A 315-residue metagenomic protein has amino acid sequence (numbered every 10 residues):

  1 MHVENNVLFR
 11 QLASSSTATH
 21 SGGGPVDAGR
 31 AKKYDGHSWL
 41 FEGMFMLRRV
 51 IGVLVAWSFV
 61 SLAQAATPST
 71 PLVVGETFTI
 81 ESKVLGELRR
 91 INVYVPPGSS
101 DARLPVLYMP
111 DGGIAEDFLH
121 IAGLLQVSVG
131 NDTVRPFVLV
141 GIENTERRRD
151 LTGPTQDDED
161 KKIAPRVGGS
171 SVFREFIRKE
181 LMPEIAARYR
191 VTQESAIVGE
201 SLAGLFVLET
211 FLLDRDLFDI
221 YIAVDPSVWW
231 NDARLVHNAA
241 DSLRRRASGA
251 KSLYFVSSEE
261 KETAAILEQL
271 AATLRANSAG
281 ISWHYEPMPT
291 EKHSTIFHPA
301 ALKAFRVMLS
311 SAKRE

Functional and structural regions predicted by a protein language model:
M1, G24-P25, K32: Polybasic, low-complexity intrinsically disordered segments
L8, L12-S14, G23-V26: Short linear segments in intrinsically disordered or otherwise low-structure-confidence regions
R10, R30, R48-R49: Basic polycationic patches enriched in arginine
S14-S16, S21, S38: Serine residues within intrinsically disordered or low-complexity segments
D35-F45: Short, Lys/Arg-enriched N-terminal segments with co-localized hydrophobic residues within the first ~10-30 amino acids
G52-S61: Bacterial N-terminal signal peptides
A66-E315: Non-catalytic cap/lid and distal C-terminal segments of serine-dependent acyl enzymes
